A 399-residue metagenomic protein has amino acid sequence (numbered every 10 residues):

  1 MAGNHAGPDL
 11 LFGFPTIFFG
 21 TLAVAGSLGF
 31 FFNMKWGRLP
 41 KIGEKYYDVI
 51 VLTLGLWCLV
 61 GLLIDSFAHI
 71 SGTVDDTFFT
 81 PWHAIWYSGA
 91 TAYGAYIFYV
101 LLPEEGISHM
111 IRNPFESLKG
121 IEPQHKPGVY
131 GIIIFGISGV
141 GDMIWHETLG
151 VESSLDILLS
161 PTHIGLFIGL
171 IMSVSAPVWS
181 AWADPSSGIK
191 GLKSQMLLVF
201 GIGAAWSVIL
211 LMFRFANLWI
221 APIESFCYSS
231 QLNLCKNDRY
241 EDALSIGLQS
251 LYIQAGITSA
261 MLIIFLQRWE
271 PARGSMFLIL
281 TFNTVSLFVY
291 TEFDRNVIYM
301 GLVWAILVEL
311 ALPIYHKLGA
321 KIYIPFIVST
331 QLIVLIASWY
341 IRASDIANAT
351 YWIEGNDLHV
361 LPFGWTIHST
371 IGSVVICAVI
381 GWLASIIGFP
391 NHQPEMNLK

Functional and structural regions predicted by a protein language model:
M1-F12, K41, L63-A84, I144-T162 (+3 more regions): Membrane-interface interhelical loops and short amphipathic "cap" helices that link adjacent transmembrane segments
H5-T21, G43-T53, V74-A95, E122-P127 (+2 more regions): Membrane-entry segments of alpha-helical transmembrane domains in multi-pass membrane proteins
T16-F31, A84-E104, I164-S180, Q249-F265 (+2 more regions): Hydrophobic cores of alpha-helical transmembrane segments in multi-pass inner/ER membrane proteins, independent
G26-F32, W57-H69: Alpha-helical transmembrane segments of multi-pass membrane proteins
F32-Y47, E105-H125, D184-L197, N391-K399: Membrane-interfacial, low-structure loops and terminal tails that flank and connect transmembrane helices in multi-pass
I50-G61, K126-M143, L166-S175, Q195-L218 (+3 more regions): Alpha-helical transmembrane segments of multi-pass integral membrane proteins
T77, P114-Y130, G141-F200: Membrane-interface helix-loop-helix junctions at boundaries between adjacent transmembrane segments
G301, L310-N397: C-terminal transmembrane helix-loop-helix hairpin of multi-pass membrane proteins
